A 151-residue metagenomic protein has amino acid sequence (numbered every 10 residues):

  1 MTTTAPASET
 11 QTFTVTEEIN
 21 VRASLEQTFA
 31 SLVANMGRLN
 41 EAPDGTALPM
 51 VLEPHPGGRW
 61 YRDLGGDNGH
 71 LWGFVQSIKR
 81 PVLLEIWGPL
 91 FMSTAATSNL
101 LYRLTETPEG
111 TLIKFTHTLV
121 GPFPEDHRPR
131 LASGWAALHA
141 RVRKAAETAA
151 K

Functional and structural regions predicted by a protein language model:
M1-T16: Short acidic N-proximal helix/loop "leader" segments that mark the beginning of a domain or an inter-domain linker
T16, A23, A34-L71, P81-L83: Short beta-edge strand/loop motif at the mouth of beta-sheet-based domains
E17-I19, L71-S77, P89, S98-E106: Hydrophobic/aromatic beta-strand elements that line small-molecule binding cavities or substrate pockets in beta-rich
V21-E26, Q76-V82, R103-L112: A short, structured loop/turn motif at beta-sheet edges
T28-L32, W60, V75, I86 (+3 more regions): Hydrophobic pocket/interface hotspot
D67, M92-A96: Short glycine/serine/proline-enriched coil/turn segments at secondary-structure junctions
L90-S93, T116-P122: Short, solvent-exposed aromatic-acidic interface loops
L119-K151: A conserved amphipathic terminal alpha-helix motif
